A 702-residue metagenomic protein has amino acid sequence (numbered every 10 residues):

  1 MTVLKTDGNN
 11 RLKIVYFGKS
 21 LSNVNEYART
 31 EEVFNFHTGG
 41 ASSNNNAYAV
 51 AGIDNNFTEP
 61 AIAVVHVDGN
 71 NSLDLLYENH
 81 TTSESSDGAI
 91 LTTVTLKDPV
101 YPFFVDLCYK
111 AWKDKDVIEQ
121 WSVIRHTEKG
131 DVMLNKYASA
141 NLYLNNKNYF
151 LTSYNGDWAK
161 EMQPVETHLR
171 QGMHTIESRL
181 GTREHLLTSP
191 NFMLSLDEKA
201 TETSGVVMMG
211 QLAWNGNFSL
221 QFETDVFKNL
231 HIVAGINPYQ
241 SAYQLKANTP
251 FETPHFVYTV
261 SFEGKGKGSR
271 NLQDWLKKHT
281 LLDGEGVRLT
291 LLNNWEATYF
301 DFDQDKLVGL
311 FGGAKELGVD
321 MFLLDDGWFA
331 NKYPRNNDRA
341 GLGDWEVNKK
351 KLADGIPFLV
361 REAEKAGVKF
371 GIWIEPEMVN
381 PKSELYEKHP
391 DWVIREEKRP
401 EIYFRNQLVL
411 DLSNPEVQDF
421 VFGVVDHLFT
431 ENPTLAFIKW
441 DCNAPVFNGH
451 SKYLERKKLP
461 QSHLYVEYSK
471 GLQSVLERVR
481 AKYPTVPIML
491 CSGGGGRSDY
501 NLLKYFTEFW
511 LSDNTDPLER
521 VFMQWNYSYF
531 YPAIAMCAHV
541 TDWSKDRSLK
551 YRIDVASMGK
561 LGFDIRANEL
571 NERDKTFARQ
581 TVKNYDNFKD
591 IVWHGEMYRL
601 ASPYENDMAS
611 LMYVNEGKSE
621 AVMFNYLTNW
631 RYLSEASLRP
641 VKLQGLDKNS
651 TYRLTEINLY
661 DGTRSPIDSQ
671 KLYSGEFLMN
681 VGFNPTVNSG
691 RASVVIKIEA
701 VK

Functional and structural regions predicted by a protein language model:
T2-V3, R11-E223, Y239, T651-T663: Polysaccharide-binding surfaces and accessory modules of carbohydrate-active proteins
N44-N45, I53-G69, L73-L75, S204-N215 (+5 more regions): Glycine-rich, aromatic-flanked loop segments that form ligand/cofactor-binding clefts across common enzyme folds
A63-V65, N70-L75, Y243-F262, R691-I698: Short Pro-Gly-centered flexible turn/kink motifs
S122, N248, A363, I488 (+3 more regions): Conserved, mostly hydrophobic/aromatic
P190-L194, E202, S602-K648: Carbohydrate-binding surface patches
D283-G423, N432, F437, L454: Aromatic-lined carbohydrate-binding/catalytic grooves of carbohydrate-active enzymes
D354-G355, E387-H389, V393-K550, K560 (+2 more regions): Active-site neighborhood of glycoside hydrolase catalytic domains
N629-K702: C-terminal beta-sandwich/jelly-roll accessory domains of carbohydrate-active enzymes
